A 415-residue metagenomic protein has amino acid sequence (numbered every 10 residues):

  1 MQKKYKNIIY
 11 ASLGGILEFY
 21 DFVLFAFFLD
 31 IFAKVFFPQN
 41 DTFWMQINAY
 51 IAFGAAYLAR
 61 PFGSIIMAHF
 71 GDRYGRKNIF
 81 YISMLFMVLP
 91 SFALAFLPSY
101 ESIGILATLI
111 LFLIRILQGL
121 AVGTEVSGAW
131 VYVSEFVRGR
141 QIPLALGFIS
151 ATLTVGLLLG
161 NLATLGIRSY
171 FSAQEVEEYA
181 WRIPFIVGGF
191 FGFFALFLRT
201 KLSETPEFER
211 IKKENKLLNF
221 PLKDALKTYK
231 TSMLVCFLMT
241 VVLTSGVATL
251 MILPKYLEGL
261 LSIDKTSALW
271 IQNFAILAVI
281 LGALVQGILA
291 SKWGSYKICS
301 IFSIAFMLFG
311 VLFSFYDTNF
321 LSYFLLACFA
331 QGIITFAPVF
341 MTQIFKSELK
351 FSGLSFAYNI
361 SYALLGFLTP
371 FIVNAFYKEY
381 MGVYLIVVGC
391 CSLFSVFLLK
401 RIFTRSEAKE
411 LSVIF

Functional and structural regions predicted by a protein language model:
F25-A26, K230-V279, G366-T369: Extracytoplasmic gate region of multi-pass secondary transporters
L29-F62: Extracellular/periplasmic helix-loop-helix junction of adjacent transmembrane segments in MFS-like secondary
G63-R76, A283-S295: Helix-to-loop junctions at the C-terminal end of transmembrane segments in multipass secondary transporters
R73-L85, K292-S303: Cytoplasmic membrane-interface "Motif A"-like loop-to-helix N-cap segments of 12-TM Major Facilitator Superfamily
L85-G104, A305-D317: C-terminal ends and interior cores of transmembrane alpha-helices in multi-pass membrane transporters/permeases
G104-G123, F320-I333: Hydrophobic core of transmembrane alpha-helices in multi-pass small-molecule transporters, especially MFS/SLC-type
P143-R168, F191, S355-T369: Glycine-rich segments within core transmembrane alpha-helices of 12-TM secondary carriers
A195-L202, F340, V383-I414: Multi-pass alpha-helical transporter architecture, strongest for 12-TM Major Facilitator/SLC carriers used
